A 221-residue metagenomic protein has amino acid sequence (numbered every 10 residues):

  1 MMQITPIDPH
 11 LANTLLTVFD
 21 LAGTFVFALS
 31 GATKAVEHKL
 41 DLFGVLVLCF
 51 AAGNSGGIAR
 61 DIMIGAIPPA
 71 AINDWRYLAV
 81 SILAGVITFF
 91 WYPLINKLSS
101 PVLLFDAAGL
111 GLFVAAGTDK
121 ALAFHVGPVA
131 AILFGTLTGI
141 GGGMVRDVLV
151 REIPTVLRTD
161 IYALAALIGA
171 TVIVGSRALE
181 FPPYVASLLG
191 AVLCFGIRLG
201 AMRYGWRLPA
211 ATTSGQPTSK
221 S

Functional and structural regions predicted by a protein language model:
M1-A12, W206-S221: Intrinsically disordered, low-complexity non-transmembrane regions of multi-pass membrane transporters
M1-L15, I62-I72, G117-A130, G175-A186: Helix-coil boundary and interhelical linker segments in multi-pass alpha-helical membrane proteins
A12-T24, P69-L83, G127-G139: Structural signature of hydrophobic alpha-helical transmembrane segments
T17-S30, L48-A51: The first (N-terminal) embedded transmembrane alpha-helix
A28-H38, I58-D61, V86-S99, M144-T155 (+1 more regions): C-terminal ends of transmembrane helices
F43-A51, D74-L78, S99-L110, I132-F134 (+2 more regions): Cytoplasmic-side transmembrane-helix entry/capping segments in multi-pass membrane proteins
V47-A51, I58-I64, L133, L137 (+1 more regions): Short, structured motif recognition centered on aromatic/hydrophobic residues
C49-G57, F105-D119, L137, I161-V174 (+2 more regions): Small-residue-rich segments of transmembrane alpha-helices in multi-pass membrane proteins, especially helix faces
